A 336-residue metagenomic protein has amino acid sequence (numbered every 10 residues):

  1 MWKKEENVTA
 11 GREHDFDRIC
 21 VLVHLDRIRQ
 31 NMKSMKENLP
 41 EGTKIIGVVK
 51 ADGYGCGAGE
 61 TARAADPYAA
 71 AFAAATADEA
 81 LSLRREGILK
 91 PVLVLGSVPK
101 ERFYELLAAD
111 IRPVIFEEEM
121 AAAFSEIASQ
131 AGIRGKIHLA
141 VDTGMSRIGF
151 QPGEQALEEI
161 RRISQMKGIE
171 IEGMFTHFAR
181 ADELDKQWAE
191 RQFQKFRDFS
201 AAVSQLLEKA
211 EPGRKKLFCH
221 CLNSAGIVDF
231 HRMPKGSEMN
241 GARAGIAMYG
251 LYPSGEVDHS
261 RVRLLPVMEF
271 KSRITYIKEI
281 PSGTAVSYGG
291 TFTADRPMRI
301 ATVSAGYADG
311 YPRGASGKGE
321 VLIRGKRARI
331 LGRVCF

Functional and structural regions predicted by a protein language model:
W2-K3, R12-D15, I19-V23, R27-Q30 (+1 more regions): Active-site-proximal beta-alpha core segment in soluble small-molecule metabolic enzymes
W2-R29, K33, E37, D52 (+5 more regions): Active-site anion/phosphate-binding pocket segments in diverse small-molecule metabolic enzymes
